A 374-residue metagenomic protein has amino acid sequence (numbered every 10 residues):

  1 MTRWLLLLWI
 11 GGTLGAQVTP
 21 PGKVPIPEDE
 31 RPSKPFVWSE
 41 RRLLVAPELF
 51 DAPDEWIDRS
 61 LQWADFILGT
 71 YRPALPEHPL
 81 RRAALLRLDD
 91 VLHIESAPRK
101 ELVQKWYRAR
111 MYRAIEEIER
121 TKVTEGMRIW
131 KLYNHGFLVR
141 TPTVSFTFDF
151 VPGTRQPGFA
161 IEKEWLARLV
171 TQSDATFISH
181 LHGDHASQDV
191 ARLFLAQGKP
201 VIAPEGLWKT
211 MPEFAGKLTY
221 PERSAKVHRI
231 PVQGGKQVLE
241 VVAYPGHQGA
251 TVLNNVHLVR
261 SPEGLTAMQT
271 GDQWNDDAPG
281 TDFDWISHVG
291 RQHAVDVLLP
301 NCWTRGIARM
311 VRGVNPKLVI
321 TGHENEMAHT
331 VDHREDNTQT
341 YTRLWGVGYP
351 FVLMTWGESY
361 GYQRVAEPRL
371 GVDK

Functional and structural regions predicted by a protein language model:
M1-L7: Sec-dependent signal peptide recognition, specifically the positively charged N-region followed immediately by
L7-A16: Hydrophobic h-region of N-terminal signal peptides that target proteins for export in Gram-negative bacteria
V18-L49, A215-E240, S261, R312-K374: Binuclear metal-ion centers of metallo-dependent hydrolases, dominated by the metallo-beta-lactamase
P20-P76, K105-L132, G136-F177, L181 (+2 more regions): Pre-active-site segment of Zn-dependent metallo-hydrolases
T147-V151, Q172-A186, I202-G206, A267-Q273 (+4 more regions): Active-site neighborhood of phospho(di)ester-bond hydrolases with catalytic His/Asp-centered motifs
R155, L181-A186, W208-M211, K226-H228 (+6 more regions): Active-site environment of divalent metal-dependent phosphoester hydrolases
E164-K226: Active-site HxH/HxHxD metal-binding segment of metal-dependent hydrolases
D189, Y244-N315: Active-site-proximal loop/helix segments of hydrolase catalytic cores
